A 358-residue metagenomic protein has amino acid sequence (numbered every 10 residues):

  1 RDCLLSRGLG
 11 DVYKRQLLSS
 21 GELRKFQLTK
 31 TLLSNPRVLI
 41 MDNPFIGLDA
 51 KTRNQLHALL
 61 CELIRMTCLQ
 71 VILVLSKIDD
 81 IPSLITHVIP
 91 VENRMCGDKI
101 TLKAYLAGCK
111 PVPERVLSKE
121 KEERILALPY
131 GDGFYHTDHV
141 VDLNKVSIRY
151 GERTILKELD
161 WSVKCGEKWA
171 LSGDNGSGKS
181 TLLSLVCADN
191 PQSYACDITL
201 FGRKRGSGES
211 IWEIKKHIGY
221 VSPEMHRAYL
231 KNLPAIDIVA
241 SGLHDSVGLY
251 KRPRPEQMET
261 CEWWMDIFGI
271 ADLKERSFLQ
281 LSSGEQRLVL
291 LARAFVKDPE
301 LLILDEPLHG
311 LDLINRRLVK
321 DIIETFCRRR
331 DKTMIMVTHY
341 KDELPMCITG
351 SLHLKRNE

Functional and structural regions predicted by a protein language model:
D2-L9, Y13: Single conserved hydrophobic/aromatic residue that forms the stacking wall/gate of nucleotide- or nucleobase-binding
K14-L18, K251-P253, S277-L281, E285: Conserved ABC ATPase signature
L28, L291: Hydrophobic anchor residue at the start of the ABC signature
L39-N43, L302-E306: Catalytic Walker B motif of ABC-type/P-loop ATPase nucleotide-binding domains
N93-R124, P345-M346, L354-E358: Conserved beta-strand-loop-alpha-helix hinge in the C-terminal portion of ABC ATPase nucleotide-binding domains
S172-D174: The feature captures the beta-strand-to-loop junction immediately N-terminal to the Walker
D197-E213: ABC ATPase NBD Q-loop/coupling interface
